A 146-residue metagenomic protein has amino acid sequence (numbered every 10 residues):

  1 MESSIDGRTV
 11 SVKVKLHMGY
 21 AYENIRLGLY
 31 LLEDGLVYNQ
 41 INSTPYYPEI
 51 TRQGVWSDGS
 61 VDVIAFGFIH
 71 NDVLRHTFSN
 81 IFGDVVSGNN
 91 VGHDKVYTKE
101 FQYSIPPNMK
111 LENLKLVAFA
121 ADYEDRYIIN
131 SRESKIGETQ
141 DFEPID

Functional and structural regions predicted by a protein language model:
M1-D146: Short, conserved sequence motifs used for protein processing/export or organelle targeting and for catalysis
